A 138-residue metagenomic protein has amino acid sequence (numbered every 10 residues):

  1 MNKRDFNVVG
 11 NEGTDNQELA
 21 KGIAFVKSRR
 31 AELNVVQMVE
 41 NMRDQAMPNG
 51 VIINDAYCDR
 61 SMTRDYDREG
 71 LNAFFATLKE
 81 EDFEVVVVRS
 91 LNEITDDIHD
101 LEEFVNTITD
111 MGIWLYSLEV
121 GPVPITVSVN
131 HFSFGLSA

Functional and structural regions predicted by a protein language model:
M1-A138: Short, structured surface patches at the beginning of a domain
